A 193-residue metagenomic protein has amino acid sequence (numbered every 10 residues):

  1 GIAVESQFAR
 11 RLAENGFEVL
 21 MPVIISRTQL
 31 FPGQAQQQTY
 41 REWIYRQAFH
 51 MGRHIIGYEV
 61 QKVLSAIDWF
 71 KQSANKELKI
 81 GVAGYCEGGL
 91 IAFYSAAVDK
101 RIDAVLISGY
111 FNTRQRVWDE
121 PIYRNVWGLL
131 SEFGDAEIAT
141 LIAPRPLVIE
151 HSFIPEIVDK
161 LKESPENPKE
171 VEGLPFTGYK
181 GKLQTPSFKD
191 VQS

Functional and structural regions predicted by a protein language model:
G1-S73, K79, Y85, Y110-Y123: Cap/lid segment of the alpha/beta-hydrolase catalytic domain
A3-F8, L90, E132-A136: Short alpha-helical segments and helix-capping/turn motifs at coil-helix boundaries
R10, F93-Y94, T140: Alpha-helical segments flanking ligand/cofactor-binding loops in enzyme cores
G16-L20, K79-G81, D103-V105, R145-V148: Beta-sheet entry/capping signal
S73-A74, D99: Acidic-histidine catalytic/liganding microenvironments
G81-F93: Gly/Ala-rich beta-loop-alpha elbow adjacent to hydrolase catalytic centers
S95-A104: Conserved hydrolase catalytic core segment
A104, G109-Q192: The feature captures the conserved acid-bearing segment of alpha/beta-hydrolase catalytic domains
